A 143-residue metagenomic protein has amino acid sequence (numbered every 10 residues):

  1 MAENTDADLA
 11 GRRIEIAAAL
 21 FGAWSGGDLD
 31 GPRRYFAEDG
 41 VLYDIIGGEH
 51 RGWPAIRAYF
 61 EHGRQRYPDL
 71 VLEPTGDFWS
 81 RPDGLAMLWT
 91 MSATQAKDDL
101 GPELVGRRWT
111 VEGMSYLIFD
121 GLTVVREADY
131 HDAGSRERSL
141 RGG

Functional and structural regions predicted by a protein language model:
M1-E38, G143: Short, low-complexity N-terminal intrinsically disordered segments enriched in polar/charged residues
L29-D83: A solvent-exposed, acidic/Ser-Thr-rich amphipathic alpha-helical stretch
P82-Q95: A short hydrophobic beta-strand element
A86, T110-R138: Short beta-strand edge/turn micro-motifs at domain boundaries
S92-D120: Exposed beta-sheet edge and beta->alpha loop/turn motif
K97-D99, R136-R141: A short, polar/proline- and glycine-enriched secondary-structure boundary/capping micro-motif
